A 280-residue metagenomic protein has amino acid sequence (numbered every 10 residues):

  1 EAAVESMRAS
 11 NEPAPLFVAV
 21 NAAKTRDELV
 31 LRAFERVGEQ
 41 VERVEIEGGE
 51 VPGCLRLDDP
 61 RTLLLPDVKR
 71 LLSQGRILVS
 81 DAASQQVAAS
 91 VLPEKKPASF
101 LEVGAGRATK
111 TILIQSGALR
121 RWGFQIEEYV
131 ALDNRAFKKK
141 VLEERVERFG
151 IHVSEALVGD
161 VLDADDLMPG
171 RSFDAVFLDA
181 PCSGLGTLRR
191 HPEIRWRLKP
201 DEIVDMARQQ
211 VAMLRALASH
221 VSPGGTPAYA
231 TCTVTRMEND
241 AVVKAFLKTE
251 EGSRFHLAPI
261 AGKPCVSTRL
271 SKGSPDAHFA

Functional and structural regions predicted by a protein language model:
E1-R121, L132, A136, K140 (+2 more regions): Glycine-rich nucleotide cofactor-binding entry segment
L71-L72, I126-A131, I194-I203, A277-F279: Short beta-alpha connecting loops at secondary-structure transitions that line or flank enzyme active sites
P97, V153, S172-D174: Local beta-strand N-terminus motif with an aromatic residue
S99, Q125-E128, T226: Residues at the starts of beta-strands that form the adenosine-phosphate
L119-G123, V221-P223: Helix-to-beta-strand junctions that scaffold the AdoMet/dcAdoMet cofactor pocket in Class I SAM-dependent enzymes
D133-F137, E202-D205, Q209, M213: Short beta->alpha hinge that forms the Motif I/post-I loop of the SAM-binding pocket
N134-G170: S-adenosyl-L-methionine
V161-F177, P181-S183, R189-R190, K199 (+3 more regions): C-terminal catalytic and target-recognition region of SAM-dependent MTase-like enzymes, primarily methyltransferases
